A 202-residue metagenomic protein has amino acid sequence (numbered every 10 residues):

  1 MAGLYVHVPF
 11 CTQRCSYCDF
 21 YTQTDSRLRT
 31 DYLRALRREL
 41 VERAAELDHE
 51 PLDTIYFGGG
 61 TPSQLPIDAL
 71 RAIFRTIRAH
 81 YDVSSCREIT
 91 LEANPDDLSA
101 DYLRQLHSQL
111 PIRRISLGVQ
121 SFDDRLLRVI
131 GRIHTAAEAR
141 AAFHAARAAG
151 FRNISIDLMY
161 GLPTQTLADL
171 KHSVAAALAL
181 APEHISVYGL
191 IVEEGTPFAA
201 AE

Functional and structural regions predicted by a protein language model:
M1-L4: Extreme N-terminal starter segment of soluble prokaryotic enzymes
H7-F20: Local cysteine-cluster metal-coordination motifs and their immediate loop/turn environment, predominantly Fe-S cluster
T22-E46, E50-E202: Conserved non-cysteine loop/helix-boundary elements of the Radical SAM core domain that shape
